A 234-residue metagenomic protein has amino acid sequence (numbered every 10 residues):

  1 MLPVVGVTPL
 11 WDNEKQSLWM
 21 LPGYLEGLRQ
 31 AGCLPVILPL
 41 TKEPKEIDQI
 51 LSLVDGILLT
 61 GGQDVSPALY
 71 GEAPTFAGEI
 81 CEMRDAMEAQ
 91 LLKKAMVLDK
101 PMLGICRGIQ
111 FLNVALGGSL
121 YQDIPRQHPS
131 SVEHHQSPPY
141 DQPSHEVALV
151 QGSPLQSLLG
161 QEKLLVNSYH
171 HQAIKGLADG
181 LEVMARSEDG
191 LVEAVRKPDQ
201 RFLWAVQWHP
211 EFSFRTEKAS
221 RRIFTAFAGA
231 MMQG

Functional and structural regions predicted by a protein language model:
M1-L103, V114-A115, Y121, P125-L158 (+6 more regions): N-terminal beta1-alpha1 cap of cysteine-dependent amidohydrolase-like domains
C106: Conserved G/P- and acidic residue-centered "switch" motifs that form tight phosphate/ATP-binding loops in soluble
W204-Q207: Active-site-proximal beta-strand elements of phosphoester/diester hydrolases
